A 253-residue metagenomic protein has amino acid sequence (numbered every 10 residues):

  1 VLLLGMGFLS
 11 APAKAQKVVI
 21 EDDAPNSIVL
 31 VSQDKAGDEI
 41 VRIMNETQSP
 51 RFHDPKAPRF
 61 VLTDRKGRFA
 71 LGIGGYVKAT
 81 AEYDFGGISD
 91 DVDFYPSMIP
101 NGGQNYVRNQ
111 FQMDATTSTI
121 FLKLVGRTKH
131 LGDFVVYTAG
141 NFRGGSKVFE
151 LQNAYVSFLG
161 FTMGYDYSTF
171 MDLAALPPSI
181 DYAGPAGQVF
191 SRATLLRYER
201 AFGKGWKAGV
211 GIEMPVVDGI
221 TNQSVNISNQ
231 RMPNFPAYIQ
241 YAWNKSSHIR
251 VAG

Functional and structural regions predicted by a protein language model:
V1-F8: Bacterial N-terminal signal peptides
F8-S10, K14, I40, D90 (+1 more regions): Polar low-complexity intrinsically disordered regions enriched in Ser/Thr and small residues
L9, N26, V31, Q104 (+1 more regions): Intrinsically disordered, low-complexity segments enriched in Ser/Pro/Gly/Ala and basic residues
A13-F85: N-terminal periplasmic/intermembrane-space "pro-region" immediately following the signal or transit peptide
D64-D93, G103-V217, R231-M232, P236 (+1 more regions): Outer membrane beta-barrel
P96-N101, D218-Q230: Solvent-exposed loop segments that connect transmembrane elements
N244-G253: Detector for outer-membrane/organellar transmembrane beta-barrel domains, recognizing the amphipathic beta-strand
